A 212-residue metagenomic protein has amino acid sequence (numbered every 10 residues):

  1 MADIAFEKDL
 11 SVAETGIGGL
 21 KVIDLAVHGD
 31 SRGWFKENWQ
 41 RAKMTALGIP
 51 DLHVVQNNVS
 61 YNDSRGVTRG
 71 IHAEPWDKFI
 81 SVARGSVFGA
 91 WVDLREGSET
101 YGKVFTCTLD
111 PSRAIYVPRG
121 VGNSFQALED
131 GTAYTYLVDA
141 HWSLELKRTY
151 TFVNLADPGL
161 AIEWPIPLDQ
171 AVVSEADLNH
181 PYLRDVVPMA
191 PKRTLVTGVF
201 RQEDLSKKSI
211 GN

Functional and structural regions predicted by a protein language model:
M1-L109, E129-G131, V138-N212: Non-catalytic, conserved peripheral segments adjacent to functional cores
A90, I115, N123-L128, Y136: Short beta-strand His + acidic residue motifs that chelate non-heme Fe in jelly-roll/DSBH and cupin folds
T106-Y116, G122: Trp-centered recognition loops
